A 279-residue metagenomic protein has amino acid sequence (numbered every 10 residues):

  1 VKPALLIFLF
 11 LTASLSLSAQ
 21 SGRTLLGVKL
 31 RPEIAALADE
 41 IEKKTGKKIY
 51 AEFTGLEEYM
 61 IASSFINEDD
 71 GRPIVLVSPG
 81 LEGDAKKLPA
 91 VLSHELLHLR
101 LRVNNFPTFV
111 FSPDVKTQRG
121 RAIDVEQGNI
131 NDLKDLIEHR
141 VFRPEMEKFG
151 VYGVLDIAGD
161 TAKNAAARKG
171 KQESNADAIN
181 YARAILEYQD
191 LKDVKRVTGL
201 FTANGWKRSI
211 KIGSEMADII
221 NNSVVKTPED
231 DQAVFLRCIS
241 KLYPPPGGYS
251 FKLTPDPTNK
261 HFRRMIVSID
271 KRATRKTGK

Functional and structural regions predicted by a protein language model:
V1-L5: Positively charged n-region of N-terminal signal peptides that target proteins for export
L6-S14: Bacterial N-terminal signal peptides
L17-S21: Boundary at the C-terminal end of the N-terminal hydrophobic targeting segment
K29-G71, D84-A85: Short, surface-exposed loop/strand segments
L56-L92, L96-V103, K260-K279: Active-site scaffold of zinc-dependent metalloenzymes
K86, L101-L136, R140: Post-HEXXH active-site segment of zinc metalloproteases
V141-K169: Short helix/loop segments within enzyme catalytic domains that coordinate or immediately flank catalytic cofactors
D160-K279: Pan-zinc metallopeptidase signature
